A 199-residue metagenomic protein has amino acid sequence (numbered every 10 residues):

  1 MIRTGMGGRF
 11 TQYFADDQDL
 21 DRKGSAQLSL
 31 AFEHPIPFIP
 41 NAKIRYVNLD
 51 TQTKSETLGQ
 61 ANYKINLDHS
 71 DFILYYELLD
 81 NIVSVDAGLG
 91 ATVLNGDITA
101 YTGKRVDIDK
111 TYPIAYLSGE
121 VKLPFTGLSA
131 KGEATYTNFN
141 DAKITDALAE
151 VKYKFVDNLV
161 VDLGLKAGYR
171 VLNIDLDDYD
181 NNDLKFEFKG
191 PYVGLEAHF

Functional and structural regions predicted by a protein language model:
M1-Q52: Short glycine/proline- and aromatic-enriched beta-strand/turn motifs that initiate or cap beta-hairpins
M1-R3, H34, Y46-D50, L78 (+5 more regions): Transmembrane beta-strands of outer-membrane beta-barrel pores
R3-Q18, D50-L67, L94-I108, N140 (+1 more regions): Flexible, solvent-exposed loop segments that connect beta-strands
R22-A26, N66-S70, V83, D107-A115 (+2 more regions): Residues that define the transmembrane beta-barrel architecture of outer-membrane proteins
L28-H34, F72-Y76, L89-A91, A115-V121 (+3 more regions): Residues on the lipid-exposed face of transmembrane beta-strands in outer-membrane beta-barrel proteins
P35-P40, L79-V85, P124-L128, V156-L163: Short loop/turn motifs that connect adjacent beta-strands in outer-membrane beta-barrel proteins
G90-L94, K104-T137, D146: Detector for outer-membrane/organellar transmembrane beta-barrel domains, recognizing the amphipathic beta-strand
V161-F199: Outer-membrane beta-barrel translocator/channel fold
